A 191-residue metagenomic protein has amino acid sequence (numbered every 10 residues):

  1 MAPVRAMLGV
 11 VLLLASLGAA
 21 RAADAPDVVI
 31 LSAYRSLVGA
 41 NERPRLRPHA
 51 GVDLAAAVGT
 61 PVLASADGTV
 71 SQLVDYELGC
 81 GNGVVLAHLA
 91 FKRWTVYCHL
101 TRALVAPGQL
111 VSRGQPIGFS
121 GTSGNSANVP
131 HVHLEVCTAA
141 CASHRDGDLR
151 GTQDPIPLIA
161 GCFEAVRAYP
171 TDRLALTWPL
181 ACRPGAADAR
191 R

Functional and structural regions predicted by a protein language model:
M1-A6: Positively charged n-region of N-terminal signal peptides that target proteins for export
M7-S16: Bacterial N-terminal signal peptides
A19-N82, F91, R113, T122 (+2 more regions): Surface-exposed, glycine-biased beta-strand/turn segments
L63, L73, A90-G114, A140: Short histidine-centered loop motifs in beta-beta connectors
V96-C98, V129-V136: Histidine-centered catalytic micro-motifs
C98-H99, C137-A165: Short peripheral tails and domain-boundary helices/loops at the edges of structured domains
S120-H133, C141-R145: Active-site loop architecture of trypsin-fold serine endopeptidases
